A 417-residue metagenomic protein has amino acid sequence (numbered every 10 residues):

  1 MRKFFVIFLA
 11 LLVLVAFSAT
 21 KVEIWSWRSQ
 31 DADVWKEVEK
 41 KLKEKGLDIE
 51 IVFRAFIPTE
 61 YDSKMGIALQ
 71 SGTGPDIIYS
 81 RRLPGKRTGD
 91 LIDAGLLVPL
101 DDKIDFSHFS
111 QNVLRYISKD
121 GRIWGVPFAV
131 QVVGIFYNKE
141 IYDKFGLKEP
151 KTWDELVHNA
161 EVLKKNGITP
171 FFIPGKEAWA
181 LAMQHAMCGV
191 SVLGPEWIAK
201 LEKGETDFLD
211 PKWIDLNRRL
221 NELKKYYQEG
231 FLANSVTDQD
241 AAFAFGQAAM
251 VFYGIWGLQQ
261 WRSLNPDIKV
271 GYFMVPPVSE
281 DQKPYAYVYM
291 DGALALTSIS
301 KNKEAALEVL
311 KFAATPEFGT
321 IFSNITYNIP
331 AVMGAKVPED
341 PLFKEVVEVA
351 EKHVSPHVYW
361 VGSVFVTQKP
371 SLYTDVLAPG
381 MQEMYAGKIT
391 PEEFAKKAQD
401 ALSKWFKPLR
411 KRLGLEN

Functional and structural regions predicted by a protein language model:
A19-S29, I49-R54, D76-I77, W124 (+2 more regions): Short, well-ordered beta-strand elements
K40-Q111, R115-S118, E140-K151, G246-M250 (+2 more regions): Extracytoplasmic "Venus flytrap"/periplasmic binding protein-like
I67-A68, D76, D101-I141, T169-I173 (+2 more regions): A structural signal for short loop-to-beta-strand junctions that line the ligand-binding cleft of periplasmic/secreted
R82-V133, V157, Q184-A186, G271-F273 (+2 more regions): Hinge/lid segment of periplasmic solute-binding proteins
R87-D90, G257-D267, V278-P379, L409-N417: C-terminal lobe and pocket-closing loops of periplasmic/extracytoplasmic Venus-flytrap solute-binding proteins
V98-Q111, V192-D215, S263-N265, P277-Y285 (+2 more regions): Short, solvent-exposed loop/beta-turn-alpha elements that line the ligand-binding surface or hinge of extracytoplasmic
W124-F128, V133, V157-E205, A248: Extracytoplasmic/periplasmic solute-binding protein
A160-V162, E202-L232, V275: Glycine-centered hinge/linker elements that transmit conformational signals in sensory and ligand-binding systems
